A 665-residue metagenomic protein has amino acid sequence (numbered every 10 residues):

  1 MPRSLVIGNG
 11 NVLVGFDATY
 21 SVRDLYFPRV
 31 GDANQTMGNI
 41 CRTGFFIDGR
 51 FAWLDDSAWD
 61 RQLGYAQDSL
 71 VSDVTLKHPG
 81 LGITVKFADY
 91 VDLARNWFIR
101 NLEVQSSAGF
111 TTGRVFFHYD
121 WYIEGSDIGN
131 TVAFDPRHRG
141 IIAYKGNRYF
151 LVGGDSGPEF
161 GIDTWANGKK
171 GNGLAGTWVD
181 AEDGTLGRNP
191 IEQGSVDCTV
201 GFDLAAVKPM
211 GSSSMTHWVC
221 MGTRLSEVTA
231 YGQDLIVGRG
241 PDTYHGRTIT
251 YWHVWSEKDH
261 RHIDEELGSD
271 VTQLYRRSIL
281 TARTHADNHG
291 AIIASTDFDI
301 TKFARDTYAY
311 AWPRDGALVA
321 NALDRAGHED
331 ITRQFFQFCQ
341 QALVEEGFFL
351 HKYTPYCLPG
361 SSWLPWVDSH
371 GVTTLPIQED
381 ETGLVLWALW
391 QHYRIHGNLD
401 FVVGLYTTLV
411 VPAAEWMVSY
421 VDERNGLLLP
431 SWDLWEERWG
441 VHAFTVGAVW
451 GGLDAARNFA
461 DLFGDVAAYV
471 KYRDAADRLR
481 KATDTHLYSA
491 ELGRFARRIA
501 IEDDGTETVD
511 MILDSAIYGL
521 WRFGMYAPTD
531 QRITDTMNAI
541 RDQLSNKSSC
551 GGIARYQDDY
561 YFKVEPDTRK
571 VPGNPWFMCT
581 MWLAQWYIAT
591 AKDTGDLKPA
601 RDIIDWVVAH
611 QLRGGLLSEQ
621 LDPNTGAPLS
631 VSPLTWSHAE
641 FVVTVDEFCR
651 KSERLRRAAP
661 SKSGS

Functional and structural regions predicted by a protein language model:
M1-A52, D60, V71-D73: Beta-strand-rich N-terminal accessory domains
L63-D68, T75, A291-K302, A311 (+3 more regions): Helix-terminus loop motifs that line ligand-binding clefts
Q67, P79-K86, Y90-I99, E103-T307 (+6 more regions): Acidic/polar, glycine-enriched structural segments that form the non-catalytic walls/loops of the carbohydrate-binding
L151-L174, E266, D270, L274 (+4 more regions): Extended ligand-binding clefts on enzyme/binding-domain cores
V219, E257-S269, L280-T284, A317-D330 (+6 more regions): Well-ordered alpha-helical scaffold segments within catalytic/enzyme domains
T229-R247, D270-R277, G327-V344, L399-M417 (+4 more regions): Extended, well-ordered alpha-helical scaffold segments
Y310-T332, T408, G440, V446-G447 (+5 more regions): Active-site core of glycosidic bond-cleaving carbohydrate-active enzymes
V403-V411, V421-L487, D510: Structured, solvent-exposed acidic/aromatic patches
